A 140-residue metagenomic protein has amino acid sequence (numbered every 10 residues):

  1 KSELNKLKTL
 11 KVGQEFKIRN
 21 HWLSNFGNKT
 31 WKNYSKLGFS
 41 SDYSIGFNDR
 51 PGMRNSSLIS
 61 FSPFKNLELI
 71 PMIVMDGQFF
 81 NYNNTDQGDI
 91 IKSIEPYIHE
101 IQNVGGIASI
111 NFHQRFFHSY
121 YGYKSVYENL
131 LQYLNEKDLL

Functional and structural regions predicted by a protein language model:
K1, I18-H21, H113: Histidine-centered active-site/metal-ligand motif
S2-K6: Conserved nucleotide-cofactor-binding alpha/beta core module
K8-K11, I91-L140: C-terminal domain-boundary segment and adjacent tail
T9-Q102: Active-site-adjacent pocket scaffolds in enzyme catalytic domains
